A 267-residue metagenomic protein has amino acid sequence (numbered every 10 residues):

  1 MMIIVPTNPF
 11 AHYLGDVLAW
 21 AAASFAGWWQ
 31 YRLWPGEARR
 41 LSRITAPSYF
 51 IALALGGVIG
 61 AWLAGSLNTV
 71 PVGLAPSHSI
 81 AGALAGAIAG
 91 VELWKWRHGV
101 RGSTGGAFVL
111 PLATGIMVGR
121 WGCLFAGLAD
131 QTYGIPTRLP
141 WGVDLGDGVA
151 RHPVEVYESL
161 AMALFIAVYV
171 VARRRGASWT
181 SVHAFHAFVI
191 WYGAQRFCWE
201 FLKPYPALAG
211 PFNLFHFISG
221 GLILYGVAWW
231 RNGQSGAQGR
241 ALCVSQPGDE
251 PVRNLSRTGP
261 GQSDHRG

Functional and structural regions predicted by a protein language model:
M1-G267: A feature for loop-to-transmembrane-helix boundaries and adjacent hydrophobic helices in multi-pass integral membrane
